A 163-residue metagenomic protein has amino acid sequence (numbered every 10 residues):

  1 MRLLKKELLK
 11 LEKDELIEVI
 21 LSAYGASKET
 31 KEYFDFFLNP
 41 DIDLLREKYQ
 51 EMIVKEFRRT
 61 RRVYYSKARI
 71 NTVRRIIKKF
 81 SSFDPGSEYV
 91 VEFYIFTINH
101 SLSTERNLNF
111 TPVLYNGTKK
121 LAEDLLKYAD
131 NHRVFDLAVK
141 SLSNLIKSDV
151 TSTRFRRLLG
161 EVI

Functional and structural regions predicted by a protein language model:
M1-V63: N-terminal interaction modules that seed assembly of large macromolecular complexes
L9, A23, S27, I42 (+8 more regions): Intrinsic-disorder-associated interaction segments
D14, D35, D41-D43, D84 (+4 more regions): Acidic-enriched, low-complexity/disordered segments with a strong bias for Aspartate over Glutamate
I17-I20, I42, I53, I70 (+5 more regions): Weak global preference for isoleucine
F57-L137: Charged linear interaction tracts used for macromolecular binding and regulation
G117-I163: Eukaryote-biased recognition of C-terminal alpha-helical segments
